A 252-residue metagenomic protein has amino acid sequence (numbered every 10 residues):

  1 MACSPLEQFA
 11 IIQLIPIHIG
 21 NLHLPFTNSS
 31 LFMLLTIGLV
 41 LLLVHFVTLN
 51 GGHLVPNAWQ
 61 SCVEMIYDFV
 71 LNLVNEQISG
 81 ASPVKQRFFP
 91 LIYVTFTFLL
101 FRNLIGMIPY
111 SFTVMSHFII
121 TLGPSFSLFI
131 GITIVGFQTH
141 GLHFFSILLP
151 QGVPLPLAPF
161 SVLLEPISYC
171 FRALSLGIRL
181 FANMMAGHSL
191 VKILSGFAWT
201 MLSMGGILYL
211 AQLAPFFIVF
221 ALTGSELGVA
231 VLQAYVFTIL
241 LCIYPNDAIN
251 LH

Functional and structural regions predicted by a protein language model:
M1-H252: Selective transmembrane helix interface/packing segments
